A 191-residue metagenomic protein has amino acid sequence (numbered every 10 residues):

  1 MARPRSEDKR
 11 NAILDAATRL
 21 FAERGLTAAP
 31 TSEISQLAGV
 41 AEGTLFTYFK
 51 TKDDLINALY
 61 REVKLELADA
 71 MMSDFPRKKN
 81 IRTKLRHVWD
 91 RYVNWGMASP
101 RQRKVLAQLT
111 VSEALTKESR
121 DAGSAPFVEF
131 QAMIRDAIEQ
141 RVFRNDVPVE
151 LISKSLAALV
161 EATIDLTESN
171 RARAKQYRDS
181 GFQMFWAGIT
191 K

Functional and structural regions predicted by a protein language model:
M1-R24, A28-L37, D54: Basic, helix-initiating cap at the start of DNA-binding domains
L14, A68, R86, D90 (+6 more regions): An amphipathic alpha-helix signature
A38-F49: Short hydrophobic/aromatic patch on the recognition helix
F49, Q108-A114: Short helix-capping/turn signature of helix-turn-helix
I56-V63: Alpha-helical DNA-contacting segments of helix-turn-helix folds
A58, M72-A98, S153-L156: Hydrophobic alpha-helical connector segments
L65-A68, A98, L115-V142, V149-K154 (+1 more regions): Amphipathic alpha-helical packing segments from all-alpha helical-bundle domains
K104-Q108, I138-M184: Hydrophobic/aromatic-rich alpha-helical bundle segments in the mid-to-C-terminal region
